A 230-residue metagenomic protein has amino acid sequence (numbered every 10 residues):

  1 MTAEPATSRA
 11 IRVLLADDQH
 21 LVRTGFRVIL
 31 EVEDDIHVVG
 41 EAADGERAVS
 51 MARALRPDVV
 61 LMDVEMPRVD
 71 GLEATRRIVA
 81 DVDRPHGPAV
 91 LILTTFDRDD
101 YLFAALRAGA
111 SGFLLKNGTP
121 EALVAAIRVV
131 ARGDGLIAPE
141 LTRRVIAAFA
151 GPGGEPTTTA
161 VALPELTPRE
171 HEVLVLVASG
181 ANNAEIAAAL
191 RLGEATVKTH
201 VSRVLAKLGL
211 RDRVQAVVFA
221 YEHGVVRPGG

Functional and structural regions predicted by a protein language model:
D17, D63, T94: Active-site residues of response regulator receiver
D35-A43, M51, L210: Short hydrophobic/Thr-rich beta-strand motif most characteristic of the beta2 strand and flanking loop of CheY-like
D44-R47, V69-R76: Acidic catalytic/metal-coordinating carboxylates
L55-L61: Active-site beta3 strand of CheY-like receiver
M66: Receiver (REC) domain active-site loop signature in two-component systems and cognate sites in sensor histidine kinases
Y101-R107, S111-G112, N117-P168, E172 (+1 more regions): Short, flexible helix-to-coil linker/hinge segments that flank and couple to helix-turn-helix
G180-Q215: Recognition helix of helix-turn-helix DNA-binding domains
A206-G230: Basic, Lys/Arg-enriched C-terminal extension of HTH/homeodomain DNA-binding domains
